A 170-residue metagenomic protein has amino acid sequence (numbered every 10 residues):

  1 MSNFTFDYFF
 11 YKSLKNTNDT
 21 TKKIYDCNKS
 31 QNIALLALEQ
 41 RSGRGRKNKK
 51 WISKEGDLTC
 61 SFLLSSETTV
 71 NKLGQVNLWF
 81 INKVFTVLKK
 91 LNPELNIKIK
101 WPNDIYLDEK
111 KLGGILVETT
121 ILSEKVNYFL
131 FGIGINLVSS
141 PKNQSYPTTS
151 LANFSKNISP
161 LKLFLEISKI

Functional and structural regions predicted by a protein language model:
M1-P93: N-terminal lobe of the biotin/lipoate ligase/transferase fold
D7-F10, D26, T68-I97, L107-I170: Long, positively charged amphipathic alpha-helical accessory segments at protein N-termini or as interdomain linkers
